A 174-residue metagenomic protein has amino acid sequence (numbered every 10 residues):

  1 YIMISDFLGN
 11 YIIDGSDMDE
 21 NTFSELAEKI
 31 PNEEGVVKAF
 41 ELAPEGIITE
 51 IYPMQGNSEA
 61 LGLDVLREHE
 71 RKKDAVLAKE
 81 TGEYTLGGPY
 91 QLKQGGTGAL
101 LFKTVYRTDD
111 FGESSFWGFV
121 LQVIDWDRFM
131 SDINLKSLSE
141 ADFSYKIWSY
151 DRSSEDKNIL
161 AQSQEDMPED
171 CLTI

Functional and structural regions predicted by a protein language model:
Y1-M18: Juxtamembrane extracytoplasmic/periplasmic/luminal helical "stalk" adjacent to the first N-terminal
I13-I174: Intrinsically disordered, low-complexity polar/acidic regions
